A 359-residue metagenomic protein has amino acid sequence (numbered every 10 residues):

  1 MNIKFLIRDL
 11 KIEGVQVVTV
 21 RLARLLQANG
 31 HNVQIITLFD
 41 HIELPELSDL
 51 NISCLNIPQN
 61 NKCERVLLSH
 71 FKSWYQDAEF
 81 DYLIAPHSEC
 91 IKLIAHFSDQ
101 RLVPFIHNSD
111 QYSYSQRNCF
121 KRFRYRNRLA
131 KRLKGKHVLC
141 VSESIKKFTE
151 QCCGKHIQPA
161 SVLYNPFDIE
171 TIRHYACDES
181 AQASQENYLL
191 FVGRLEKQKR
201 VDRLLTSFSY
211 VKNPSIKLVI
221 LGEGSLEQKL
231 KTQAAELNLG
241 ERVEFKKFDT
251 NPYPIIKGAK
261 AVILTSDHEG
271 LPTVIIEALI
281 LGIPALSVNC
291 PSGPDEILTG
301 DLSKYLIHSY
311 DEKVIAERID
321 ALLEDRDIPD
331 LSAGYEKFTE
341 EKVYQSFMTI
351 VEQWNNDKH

Functional and structural regions predicted by a protein language model:
F5-C63: N-terminal strand-loop element at the rim of the active site of nucleotide-sugar-dependent glycosyltransferases
E13-R21, N187-Y210, S225-K231: A conserved mid-protein helix/loop that constitutes part of the nucleotide-sugar donor-binding site
I84-I91, I106: Short His-centered aromatic/hydrophobic patch
L93-I94, L133-A160, F167-I169: A short, active-site helix/loop in glycosyltransferases that binds the activated sugar's phosphate group
F120-V138: Membrane-proximal helix-turn-helix segments that form the acceptor-binding/catalytic region of lipid-linked
F248, D267: Aromatic "clamp/platform" in nucleotide-sugar-dependent glycosyltransferases that forms part of the donor/acceptor
P284-V288: Short hydrophobic beta-strand element within catalytic cores of glycosyltransferases and related nucleotide-activated
T299-G300, K304-E312, D320-R326: Conserved acidic donor-binding segment of nucleotide-sugar-dependent glycosyltransferases
